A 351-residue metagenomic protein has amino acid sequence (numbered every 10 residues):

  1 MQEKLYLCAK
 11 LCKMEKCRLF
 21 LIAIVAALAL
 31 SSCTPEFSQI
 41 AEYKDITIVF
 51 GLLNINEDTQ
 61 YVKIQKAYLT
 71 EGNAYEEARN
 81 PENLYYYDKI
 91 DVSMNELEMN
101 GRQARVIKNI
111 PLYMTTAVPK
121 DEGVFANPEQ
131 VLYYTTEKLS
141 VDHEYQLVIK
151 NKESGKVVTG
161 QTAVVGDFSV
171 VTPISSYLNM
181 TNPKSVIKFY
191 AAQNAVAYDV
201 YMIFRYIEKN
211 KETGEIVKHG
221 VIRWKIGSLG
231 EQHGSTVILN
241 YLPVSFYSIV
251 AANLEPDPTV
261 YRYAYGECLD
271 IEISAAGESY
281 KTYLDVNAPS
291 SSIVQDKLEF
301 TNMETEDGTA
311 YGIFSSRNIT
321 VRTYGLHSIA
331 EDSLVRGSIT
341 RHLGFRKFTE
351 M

Functional and structural regions predicted by a protein language model:
L7-L21: Bacterial N-terminal signal peptides that target proteins for export
A29-S32: C-terminal motif of bacterial Sec signal peptides marking the signal peptidase cleavage site
T34-M351: A sequence/structural signal for flexible, mid-protein segments enriched in small/helix-disrupting residues
